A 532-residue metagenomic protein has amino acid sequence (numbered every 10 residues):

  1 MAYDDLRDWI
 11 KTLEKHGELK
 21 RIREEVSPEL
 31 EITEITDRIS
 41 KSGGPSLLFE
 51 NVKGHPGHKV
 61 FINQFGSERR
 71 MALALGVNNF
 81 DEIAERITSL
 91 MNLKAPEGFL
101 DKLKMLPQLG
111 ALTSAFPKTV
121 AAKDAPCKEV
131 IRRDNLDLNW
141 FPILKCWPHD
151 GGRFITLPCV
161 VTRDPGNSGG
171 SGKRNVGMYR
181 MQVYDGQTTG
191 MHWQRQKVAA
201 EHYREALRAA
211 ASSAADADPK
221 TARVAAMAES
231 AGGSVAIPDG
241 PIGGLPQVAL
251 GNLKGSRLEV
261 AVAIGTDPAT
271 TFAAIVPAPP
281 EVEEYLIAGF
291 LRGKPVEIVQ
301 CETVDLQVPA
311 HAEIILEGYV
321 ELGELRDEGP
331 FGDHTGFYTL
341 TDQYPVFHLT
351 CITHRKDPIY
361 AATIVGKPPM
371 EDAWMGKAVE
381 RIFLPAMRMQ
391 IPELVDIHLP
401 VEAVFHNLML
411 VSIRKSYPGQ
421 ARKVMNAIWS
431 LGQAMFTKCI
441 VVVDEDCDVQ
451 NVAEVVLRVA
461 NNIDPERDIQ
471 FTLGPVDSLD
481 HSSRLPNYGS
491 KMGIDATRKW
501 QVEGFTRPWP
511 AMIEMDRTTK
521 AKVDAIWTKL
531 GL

Functional and structural regions predicted by a protein language model:
M1-K220, I237-L532: Extended, highly charged
